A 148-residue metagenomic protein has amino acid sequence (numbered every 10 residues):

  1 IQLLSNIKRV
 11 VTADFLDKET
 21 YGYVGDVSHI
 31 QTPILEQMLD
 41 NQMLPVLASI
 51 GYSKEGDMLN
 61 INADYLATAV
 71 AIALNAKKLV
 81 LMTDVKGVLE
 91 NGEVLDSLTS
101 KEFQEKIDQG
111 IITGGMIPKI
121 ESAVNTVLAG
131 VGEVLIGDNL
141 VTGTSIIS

Functional and structural regions predicted by a protein language model:
I1-S148: C-terminal catalytic "cap/lid" subdomain
